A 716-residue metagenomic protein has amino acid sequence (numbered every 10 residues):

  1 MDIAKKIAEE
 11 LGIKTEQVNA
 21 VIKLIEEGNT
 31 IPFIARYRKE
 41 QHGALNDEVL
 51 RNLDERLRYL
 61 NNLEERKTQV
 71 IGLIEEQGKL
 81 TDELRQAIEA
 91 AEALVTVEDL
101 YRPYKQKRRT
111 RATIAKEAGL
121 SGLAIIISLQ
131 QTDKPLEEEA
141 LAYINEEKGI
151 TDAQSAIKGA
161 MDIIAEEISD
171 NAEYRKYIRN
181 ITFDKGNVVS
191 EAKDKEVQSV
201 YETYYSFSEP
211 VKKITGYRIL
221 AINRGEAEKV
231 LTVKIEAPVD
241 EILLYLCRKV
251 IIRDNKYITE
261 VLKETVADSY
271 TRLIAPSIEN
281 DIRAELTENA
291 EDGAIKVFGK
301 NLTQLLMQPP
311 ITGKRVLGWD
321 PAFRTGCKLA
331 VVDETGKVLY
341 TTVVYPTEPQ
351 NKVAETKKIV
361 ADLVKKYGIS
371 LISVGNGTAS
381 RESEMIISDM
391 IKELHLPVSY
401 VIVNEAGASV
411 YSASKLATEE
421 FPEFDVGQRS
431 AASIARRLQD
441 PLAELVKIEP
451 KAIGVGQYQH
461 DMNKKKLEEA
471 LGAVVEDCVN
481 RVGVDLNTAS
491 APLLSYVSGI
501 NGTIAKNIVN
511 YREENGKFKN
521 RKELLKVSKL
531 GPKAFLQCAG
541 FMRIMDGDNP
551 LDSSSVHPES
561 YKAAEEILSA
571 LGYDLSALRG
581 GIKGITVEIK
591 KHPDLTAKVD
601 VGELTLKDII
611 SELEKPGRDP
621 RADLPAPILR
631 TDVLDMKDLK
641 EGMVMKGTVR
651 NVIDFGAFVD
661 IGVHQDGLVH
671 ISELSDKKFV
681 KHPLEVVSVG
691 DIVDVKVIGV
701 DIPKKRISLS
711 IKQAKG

Functional and structural regions predicted by a protein language model:
M1-N19, E26: Generic start-of-chain signal for non-secretory N-termini
I3, E55, N61-K79, E89 (+5 more regions): Long, highly charged, low-complexity intrinsically disordered interaction regions that mediate electrostatic DNA/RNA
K23-E26, P103, I114-E117, A221-G225 (+15 more regions): Replace "in large, NTP-powered and nucleic-acid-processing enzymes" with "in large, NTP-powered factors and other
Y37-K39, P238, P321, E334-T335 (+10 more regions): Short, ordered loop/turn segments at secondary-structure junctions
V49-N52, Y59, L63-G318, A322-E423 (+1 more regions): Duplex nucleic acid-engaging cores and interfaces of nucleic-acid transaction enzymes
L73, L100-Y101, G225-P238, K249-I274 (+2 more regions): Structured, non-catalytic alpha/beta "coupling" segments that mediate domain-domain communication and provide generic
N180-N187, W319-F323, T378-A379, I402-V410 (+5 more regions): A glycine-rich phosphate-binding loop feature that marks nucleotide/adenosyl-phosphate handling sites
G547-D548, D552-G716: Single-stranded RNA-binding regions, centering on S1/OB-family and related RNA-binding modules
